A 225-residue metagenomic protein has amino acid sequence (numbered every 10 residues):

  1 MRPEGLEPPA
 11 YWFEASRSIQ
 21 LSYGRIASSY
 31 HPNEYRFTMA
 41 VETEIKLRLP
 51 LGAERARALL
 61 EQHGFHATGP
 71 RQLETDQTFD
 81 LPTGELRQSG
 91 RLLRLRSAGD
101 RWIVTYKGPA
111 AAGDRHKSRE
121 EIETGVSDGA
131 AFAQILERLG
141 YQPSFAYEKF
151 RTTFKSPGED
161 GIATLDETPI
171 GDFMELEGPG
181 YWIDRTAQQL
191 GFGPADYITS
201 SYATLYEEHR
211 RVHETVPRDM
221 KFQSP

Functional and structural regions predicted by a protein language model:
G5, S18-L21: Short, positively charged low-complexity motifs
A27-R36: N-terminal, intrinsically disordered charge-dense segments
M39-D160, D196-P225: N-terminal strand-loop-strand beta-hairpin
A163-I170: A contiguous pocket-lining binding segment that forms or flanks enzyme active sites
I183-L190: Internal alpha/beta scaffold segment
